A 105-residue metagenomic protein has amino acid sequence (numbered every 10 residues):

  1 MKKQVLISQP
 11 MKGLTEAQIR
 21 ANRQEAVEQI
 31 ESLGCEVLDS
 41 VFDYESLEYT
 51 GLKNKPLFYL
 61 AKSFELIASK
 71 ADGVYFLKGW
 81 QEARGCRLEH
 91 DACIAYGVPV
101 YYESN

Functional and structural regions predicted by a protein language model:
M1-N105: Conserved catalytic or regulatory cores that recognize and/or transform ribose-phosphate-containing ligands
